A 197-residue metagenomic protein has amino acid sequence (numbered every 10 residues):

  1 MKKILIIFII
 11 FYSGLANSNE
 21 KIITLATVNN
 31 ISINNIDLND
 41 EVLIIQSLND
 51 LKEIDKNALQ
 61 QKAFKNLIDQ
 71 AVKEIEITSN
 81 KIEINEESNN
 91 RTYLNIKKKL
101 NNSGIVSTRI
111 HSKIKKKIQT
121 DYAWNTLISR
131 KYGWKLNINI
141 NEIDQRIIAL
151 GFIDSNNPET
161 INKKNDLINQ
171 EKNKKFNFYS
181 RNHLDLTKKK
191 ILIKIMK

Functional and structural regions predicted by a protein language model:
I4-S13: Sec-dependent N-terminal signal peptides
A16-S18: Boundary at the C-terminal end of the N-terminal hydrophobic targeting segment
I23, T27, I54-K197: Peptidyl-prolyl cis-trans isomerase
T24-D55, S103: N-terminal targeting signals for Sec/Tat export/insertion, comprising classic cleavable signal peptides
